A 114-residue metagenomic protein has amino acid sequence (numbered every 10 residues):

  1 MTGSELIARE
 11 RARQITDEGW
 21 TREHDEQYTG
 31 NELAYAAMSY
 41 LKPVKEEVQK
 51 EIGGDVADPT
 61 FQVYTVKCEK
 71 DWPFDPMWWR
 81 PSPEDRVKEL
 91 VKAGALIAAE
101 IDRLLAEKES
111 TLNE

Functional and structural regions predicted by a protein language model:
M1-E114: Intrinsically disordered, low-complexity regulatory regions that flank transcription factor DNA-binding cores
